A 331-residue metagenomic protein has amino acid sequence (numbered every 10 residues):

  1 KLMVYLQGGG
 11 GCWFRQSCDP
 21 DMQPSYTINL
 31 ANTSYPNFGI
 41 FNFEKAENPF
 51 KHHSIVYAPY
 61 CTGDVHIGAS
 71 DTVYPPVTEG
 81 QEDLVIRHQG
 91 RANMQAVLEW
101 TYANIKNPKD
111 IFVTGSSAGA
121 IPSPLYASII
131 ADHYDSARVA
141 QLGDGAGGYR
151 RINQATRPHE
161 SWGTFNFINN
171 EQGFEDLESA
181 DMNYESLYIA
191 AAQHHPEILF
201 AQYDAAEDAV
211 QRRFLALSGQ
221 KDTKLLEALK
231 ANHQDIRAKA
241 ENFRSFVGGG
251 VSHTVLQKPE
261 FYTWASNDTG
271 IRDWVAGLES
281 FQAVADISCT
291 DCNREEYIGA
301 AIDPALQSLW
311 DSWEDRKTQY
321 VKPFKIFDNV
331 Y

Functional and structural regions predicted by a protein language model:
K1-Y331: C-terminal His-loop and adjacent cap/lid subdomain of alpha/beta-hydrolase
